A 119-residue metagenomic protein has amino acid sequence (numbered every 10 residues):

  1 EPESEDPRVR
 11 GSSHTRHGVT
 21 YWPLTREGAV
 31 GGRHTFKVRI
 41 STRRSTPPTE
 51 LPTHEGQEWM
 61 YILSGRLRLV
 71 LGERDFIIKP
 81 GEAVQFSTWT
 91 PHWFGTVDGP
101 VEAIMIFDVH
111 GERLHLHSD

Functional and structural regions predicted by a protein language model:
S4-S13, H17-E27, H34-H54, T88-W89: Conserved short histidine dyad/triad with adjacent acidic residue
V19, K79-P80, T88-R113: Ligand-binding loop in jelly-roll beta-barrel domains
G31, T42-S45, E50-G56, E102 (+1 more regions): Generic protein-terminus/edge-of-domain signal
F36-V38, M60, I104: Conserved hydrophobic/aromatic positions in well-ordered beta-strands
T46-P48, T53-P80: A short beta-strand-loop-beta hairpin characteristic of the jelly-roll/cupin
